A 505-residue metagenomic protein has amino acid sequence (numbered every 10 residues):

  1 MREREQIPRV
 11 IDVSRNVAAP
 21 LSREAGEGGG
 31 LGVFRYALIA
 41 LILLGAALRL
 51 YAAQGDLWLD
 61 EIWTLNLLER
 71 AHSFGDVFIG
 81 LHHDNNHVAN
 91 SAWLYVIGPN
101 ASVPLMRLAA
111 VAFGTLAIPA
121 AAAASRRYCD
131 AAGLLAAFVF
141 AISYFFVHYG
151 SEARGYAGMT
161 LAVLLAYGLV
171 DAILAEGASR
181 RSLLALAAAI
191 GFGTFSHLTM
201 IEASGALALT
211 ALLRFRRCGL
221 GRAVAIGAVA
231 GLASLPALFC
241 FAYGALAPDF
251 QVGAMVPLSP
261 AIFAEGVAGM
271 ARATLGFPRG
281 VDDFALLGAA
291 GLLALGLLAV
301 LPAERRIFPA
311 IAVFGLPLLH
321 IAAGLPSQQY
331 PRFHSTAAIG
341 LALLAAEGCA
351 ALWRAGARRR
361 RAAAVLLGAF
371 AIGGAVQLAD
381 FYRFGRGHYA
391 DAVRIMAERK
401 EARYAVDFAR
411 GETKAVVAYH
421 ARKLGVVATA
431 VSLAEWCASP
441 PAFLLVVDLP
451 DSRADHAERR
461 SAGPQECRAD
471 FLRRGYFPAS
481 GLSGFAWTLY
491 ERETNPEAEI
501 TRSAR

Functional and structural regions predicted by a protein language model:
M1-L48, R126: Start-transfer (signal-anchor) and selected internal transmembrane alpha helices of multi-pass inner/ER membrane
E5, R9, R492, P496-E499: A detector of low-complexity, intrinsically disordered, Ser/Thr/Gly/Pro/Ala-rich segments
V10-D12, L21, G29, G55 (+4 more regions): A periodicity- and composition-biased signal for non-globular, repetitive helical segments
A18-A19, A25, T494, A498-A504: Ala/Thr-enriched low-complexity intrinsically disordered regions
G28-V33, P278, A355-G356: Short, Lys/Arg-rich N-terminal segment immediately upstream of the first membrane anchor
A40-W353, L366-E497: Membrane-proximal helix-loop-helix interfaces that form the catalytic/acceptor-binding platform of multi-pass membrane
